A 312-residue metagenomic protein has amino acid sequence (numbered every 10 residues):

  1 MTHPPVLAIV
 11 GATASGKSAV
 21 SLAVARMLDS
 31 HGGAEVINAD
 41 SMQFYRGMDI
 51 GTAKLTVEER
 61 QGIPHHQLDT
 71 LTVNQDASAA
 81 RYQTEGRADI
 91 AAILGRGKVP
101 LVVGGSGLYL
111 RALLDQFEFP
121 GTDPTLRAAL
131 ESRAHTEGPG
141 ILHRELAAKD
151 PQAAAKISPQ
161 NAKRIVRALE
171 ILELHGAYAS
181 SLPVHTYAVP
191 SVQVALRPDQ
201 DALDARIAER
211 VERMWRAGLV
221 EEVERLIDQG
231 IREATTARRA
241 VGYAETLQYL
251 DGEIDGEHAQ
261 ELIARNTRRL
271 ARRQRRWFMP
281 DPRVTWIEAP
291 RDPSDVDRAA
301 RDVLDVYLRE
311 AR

Functional and structural regions predicted by a protein language model:
M1-R312: Phosphate/pyrophosphate-binding catalytic cores of soluble transferases and nucleic-acid-acting enzymes
